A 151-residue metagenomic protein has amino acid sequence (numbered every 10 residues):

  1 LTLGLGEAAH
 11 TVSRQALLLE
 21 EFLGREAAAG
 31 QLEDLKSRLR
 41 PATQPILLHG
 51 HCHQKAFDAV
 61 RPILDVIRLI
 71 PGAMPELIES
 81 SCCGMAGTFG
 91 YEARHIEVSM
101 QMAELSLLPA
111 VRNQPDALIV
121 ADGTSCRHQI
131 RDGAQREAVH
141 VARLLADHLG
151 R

Functional and structural regions predicted by a protein language model:
L1-R151: Iron-sulfur cluster-binding electron-transfer modules in prokaryotic oxidoreductases
